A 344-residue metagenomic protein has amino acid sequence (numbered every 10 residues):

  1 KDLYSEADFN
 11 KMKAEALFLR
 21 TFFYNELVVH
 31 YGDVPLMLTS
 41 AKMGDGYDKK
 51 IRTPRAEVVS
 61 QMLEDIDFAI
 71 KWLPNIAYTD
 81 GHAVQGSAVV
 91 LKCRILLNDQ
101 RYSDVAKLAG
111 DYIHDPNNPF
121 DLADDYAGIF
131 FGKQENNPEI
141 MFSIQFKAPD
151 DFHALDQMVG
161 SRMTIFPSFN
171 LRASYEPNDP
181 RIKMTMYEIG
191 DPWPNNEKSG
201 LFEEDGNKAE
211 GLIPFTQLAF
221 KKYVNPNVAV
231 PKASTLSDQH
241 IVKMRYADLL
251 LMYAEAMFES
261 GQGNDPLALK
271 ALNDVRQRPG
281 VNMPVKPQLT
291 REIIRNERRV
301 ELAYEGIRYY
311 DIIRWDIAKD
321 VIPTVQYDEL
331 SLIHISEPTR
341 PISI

Functional and structural regions predicted by a protein language model:
K1-D156, P180-S336, R340: Acidic/polar-rich alpha-helix caps and helix-coil junctions
D156-R162: A low-complexity, Ser/Thr/Gly/Pro-enriched, surface-exposed linker/loop concept that marks segments flanking
T164-M186: An acidic, gly/pro-interrupted, aromatic-rich
I342-I344: N-terminal low-complexity segments that are often proline-rich with Ser/Thr-Pro
